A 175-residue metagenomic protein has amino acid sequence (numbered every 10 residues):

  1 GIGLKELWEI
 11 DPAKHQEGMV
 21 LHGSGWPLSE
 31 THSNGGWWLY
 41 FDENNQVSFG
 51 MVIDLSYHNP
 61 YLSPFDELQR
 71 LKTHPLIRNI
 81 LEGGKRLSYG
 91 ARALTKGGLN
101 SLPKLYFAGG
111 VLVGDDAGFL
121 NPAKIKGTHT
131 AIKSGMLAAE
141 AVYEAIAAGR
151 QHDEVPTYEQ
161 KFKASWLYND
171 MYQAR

Functional and structural regions predicted by a protein language model:
G1-E82, G118, L137, A141: Predominantly flavin-linked oxidoreductase catalytic cores and closely associated redox partners
E6, I10, G90-A93, Q160-N169: Short, conserved secondary-structure transition motifs
G23-G35, G90-P103: Conserved alpha/beta core surface patches that mediate binding of polyanionic ligands
M51, G114-D116, F162: Active-site proximal loops enriched in glycine and acidic residues that flank catalytic Cys/His/Asp and coordinate
L62-D66, L105-V111, T130-K133, L137 (+1 more regions): Conserved active-site and cofactor/substrate-binding residues in soluble primary-metabolism enzymes
N79-G90, R150-V155: Flexible, glycine/charged-enriched surface loops at secondary-structure junctions
A91-P122: FAD-binding beta-loop-beta segment adjacent to the flavin cofactor pocket
G118-K124, T130, M136-R175: Active-site-proximal substrate-binding core of FAD-dependent oxidoreductases
